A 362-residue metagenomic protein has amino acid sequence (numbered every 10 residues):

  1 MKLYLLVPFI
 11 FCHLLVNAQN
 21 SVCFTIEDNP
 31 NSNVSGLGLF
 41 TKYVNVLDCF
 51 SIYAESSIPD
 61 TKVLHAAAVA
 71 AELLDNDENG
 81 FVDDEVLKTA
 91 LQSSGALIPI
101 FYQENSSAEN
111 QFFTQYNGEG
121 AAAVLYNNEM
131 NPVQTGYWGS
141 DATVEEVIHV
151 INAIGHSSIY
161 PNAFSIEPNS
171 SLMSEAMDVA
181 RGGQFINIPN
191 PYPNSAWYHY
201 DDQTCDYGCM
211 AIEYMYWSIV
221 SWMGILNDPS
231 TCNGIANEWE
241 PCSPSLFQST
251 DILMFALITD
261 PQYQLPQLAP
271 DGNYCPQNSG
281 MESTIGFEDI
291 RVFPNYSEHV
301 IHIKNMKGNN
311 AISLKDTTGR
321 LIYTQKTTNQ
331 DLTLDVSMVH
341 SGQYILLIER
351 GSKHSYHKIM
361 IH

Functional and structural regions predicted by a protein language model:
M1-N20, M281, I345: Bacterial Sec-dependent N-terminal signal peptides
Q19-S21, G272-D289: Low-complexity, Pro/Thr/Ser/Gly/Ala-rich linker/spacer regions in secreted, extracellular modular proteins
N20-V44: N-terminal low-complexity, Pro/Thr/Ser-rich intrinsically disordered segments that act as propeptides or flexible
L37, L47-N187: Acidic/His-rich structured neighborhood in mature extracellular/periplasmic domains
A54-I58, T135-G139, Y200-I212, N227 (+2 more regions): Conserved aromatic-histidine-acidic binding/catalytic patches
H156-T231: Post-HExxH zinc-binding segment in Zn-dependent metallohydrolases
M215-S279: Pan-zinc metallopeptidase signature
I285-H362: C-terminal outer-membrane/trafficking sorting elements
